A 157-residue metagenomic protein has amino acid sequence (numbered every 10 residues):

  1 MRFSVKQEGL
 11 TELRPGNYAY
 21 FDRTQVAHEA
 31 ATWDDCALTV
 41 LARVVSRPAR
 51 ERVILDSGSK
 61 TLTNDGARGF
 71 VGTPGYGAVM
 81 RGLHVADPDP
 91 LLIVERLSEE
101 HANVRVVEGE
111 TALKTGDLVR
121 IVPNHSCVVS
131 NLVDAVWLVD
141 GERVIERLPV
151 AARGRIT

Functional and structural regions predicted by a protein language model:
M1-T157: Active-site anion/phosphate-binding pocket segments in diverse small-molecule metabolic enzymes
